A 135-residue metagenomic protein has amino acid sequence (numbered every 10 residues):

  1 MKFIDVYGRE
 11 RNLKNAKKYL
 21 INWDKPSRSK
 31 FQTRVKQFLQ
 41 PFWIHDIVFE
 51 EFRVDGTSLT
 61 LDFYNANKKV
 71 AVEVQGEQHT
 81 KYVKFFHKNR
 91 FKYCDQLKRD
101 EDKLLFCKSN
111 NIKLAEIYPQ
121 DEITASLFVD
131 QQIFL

Functional and structural regions predicted by a protein language model:
M1-L135: Nucleic-acid endo/exonuclease domains
